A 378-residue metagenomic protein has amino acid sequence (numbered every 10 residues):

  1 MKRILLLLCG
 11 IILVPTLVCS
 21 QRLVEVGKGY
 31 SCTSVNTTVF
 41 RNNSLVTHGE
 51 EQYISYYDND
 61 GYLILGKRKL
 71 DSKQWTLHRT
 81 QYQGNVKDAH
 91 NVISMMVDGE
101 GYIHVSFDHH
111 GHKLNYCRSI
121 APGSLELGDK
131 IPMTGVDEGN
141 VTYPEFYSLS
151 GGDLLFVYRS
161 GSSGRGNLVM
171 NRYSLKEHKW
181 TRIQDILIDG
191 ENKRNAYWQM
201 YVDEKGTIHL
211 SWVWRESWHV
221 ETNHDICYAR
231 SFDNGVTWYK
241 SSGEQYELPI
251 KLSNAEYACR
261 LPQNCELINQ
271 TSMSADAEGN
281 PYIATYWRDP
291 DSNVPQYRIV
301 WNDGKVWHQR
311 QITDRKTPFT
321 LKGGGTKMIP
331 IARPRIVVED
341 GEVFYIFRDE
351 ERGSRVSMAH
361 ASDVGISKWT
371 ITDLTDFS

Functional and structural regions predicted by a protein language model:
M1-Q21: Bacterial Sec-dependent N-terminal signal peptides
Q21-S378: Extracellular, repeat-based ectodomains that mediate carbohydrate processing or recognition
